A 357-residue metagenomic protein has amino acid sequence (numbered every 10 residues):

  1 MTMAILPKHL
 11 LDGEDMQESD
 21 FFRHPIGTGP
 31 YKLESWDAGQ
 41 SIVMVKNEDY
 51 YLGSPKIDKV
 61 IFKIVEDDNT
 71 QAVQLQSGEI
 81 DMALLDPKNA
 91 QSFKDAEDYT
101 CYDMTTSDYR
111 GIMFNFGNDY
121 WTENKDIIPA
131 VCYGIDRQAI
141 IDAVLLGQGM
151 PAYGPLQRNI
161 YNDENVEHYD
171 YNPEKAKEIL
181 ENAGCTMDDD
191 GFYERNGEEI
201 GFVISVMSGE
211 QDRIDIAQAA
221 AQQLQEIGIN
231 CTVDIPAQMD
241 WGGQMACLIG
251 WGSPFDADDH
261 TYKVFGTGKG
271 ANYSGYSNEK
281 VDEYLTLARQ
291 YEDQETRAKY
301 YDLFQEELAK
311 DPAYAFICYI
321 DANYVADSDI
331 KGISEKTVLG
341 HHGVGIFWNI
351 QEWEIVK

Functional and structural regions predicted by a protein language model:
T2-T28, L52-K56, F93-M104, M113-K125 (+4 more regions): Short, solvent-exposed loop/beta-turn-alpha elements that line the ligand-binding surface or hinge of extracytoplasmic
S19-F22, N47-F93, A221, N230-T232: Ligand-site clamp/hinge motif
H24-Y51, P173, V206-A219: Bilobed "Venus flytrap"/periplasmic-binding protein-like clamshell domains and structurally analogous long
G29-P30, D58-K59, D108-Y153, H168-I179 (+2 more regions): Alpha-helical secondary-structure segments
V43, I61-I64, D81-L85, C101-D103 (+8 more regions): Structural recognition of the beta-strand scaffold that forms the well-ordered cores of secreted hydrolase catalytic
Q71-A72, A90, I127-I128, I140 (+2 more regions): Short, hydrophobic alpha-helical packing/hinge segments within bilobed ligand-binding/sensory domains
C132-E164, D212-A221, W241-K357: Detector for C-terminal structural segments
T186-S253: Ligand/substrate-recognition segments at binding pockets and active sites
